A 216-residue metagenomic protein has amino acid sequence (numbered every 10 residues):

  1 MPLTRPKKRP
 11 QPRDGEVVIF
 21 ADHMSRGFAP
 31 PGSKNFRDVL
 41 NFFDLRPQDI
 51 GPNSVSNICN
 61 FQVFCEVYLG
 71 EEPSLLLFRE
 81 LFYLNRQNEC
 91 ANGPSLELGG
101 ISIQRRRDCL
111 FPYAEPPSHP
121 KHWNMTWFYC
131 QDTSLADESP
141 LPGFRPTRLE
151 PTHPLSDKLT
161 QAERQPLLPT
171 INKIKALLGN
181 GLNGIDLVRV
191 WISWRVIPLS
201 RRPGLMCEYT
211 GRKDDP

Functional and structural regions predicted by a protein language model:
M1-P216: Residue-register detector that marks a fixed positional context within folded domains
